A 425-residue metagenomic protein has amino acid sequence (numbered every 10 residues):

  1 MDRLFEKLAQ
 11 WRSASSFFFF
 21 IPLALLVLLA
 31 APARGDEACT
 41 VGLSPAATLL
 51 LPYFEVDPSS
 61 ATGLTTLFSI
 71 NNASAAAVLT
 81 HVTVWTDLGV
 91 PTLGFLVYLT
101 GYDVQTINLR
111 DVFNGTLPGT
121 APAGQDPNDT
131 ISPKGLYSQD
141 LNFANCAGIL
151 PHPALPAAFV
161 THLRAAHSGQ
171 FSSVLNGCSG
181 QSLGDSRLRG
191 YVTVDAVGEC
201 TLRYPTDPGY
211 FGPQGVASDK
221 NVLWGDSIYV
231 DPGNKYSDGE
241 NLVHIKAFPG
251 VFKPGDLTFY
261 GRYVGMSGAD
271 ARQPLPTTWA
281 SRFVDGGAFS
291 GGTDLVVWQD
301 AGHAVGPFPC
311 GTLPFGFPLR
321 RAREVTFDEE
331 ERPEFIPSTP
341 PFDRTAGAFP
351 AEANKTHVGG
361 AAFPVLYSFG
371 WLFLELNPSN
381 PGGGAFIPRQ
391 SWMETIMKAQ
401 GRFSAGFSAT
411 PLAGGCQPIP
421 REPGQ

Functional and structural regions predicted by a protein language model:
M1-S15: N-terminal secretory signal peptides that target proteins for export/translocation
S16-L29: Bacterial N-terminal signal peptides
L29-G35: Sec/Tat signal peptide C-region and signal peptidase I cleavage site
D36-N71: A structural motif detector for short, solvent-exposed N-terminal "entry" segments of globular domains
V41-P52, G94-V97, G101-I107: Activation on folded, globular domain regions of eukaryotic proteins
T66, T80, G190: Residue-level detector of short, conserved catalytic/binding motifs and their immediate flanks
N71-P91: Short acidic, flexible loop segments centered on an aromatic residue
V97-L99, Q105-Q425: Long, compositionally biased low-complexity segments
